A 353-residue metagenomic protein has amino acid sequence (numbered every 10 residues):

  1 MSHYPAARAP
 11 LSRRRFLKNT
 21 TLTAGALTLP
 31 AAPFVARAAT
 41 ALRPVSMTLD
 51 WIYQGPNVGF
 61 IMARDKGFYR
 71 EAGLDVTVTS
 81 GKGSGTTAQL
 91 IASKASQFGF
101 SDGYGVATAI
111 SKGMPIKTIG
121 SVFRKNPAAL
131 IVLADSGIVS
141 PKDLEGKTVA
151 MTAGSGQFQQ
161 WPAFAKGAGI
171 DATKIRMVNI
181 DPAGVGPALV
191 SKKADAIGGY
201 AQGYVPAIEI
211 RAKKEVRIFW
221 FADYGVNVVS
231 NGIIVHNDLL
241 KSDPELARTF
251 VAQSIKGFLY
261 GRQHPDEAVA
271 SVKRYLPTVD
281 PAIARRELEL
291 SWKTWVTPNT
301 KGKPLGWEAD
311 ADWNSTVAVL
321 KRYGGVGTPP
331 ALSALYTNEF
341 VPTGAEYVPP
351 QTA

Functional and structural regions predicted by a protein language model:
M1-R15, T23-A24: N-terminal secretory signal peptides
R15-A36: N-terminal export signals
F34-R43, E346-A353: Bacterial Sec-exported substrate-binding components of ABC uptake systems
A39-S191, D195-Q202, I218-F221, N227: Short, glycine-/small- and polar/acidic-enriched structural segments that line small-molecule recognition paths
T77, G85, R285-K293, P330-T343: Short linear loop/turn motifs
Y104, A183-A188, K193-T278: Pocket-lining segment of extracytoplasmic ligand-binding domains
S242-G325: Secondary-structure end/capping motifs
W313-A353: Conserved C-terminal helix/tail region of periplasmic/extracytoplasmic solute-binding proteins
